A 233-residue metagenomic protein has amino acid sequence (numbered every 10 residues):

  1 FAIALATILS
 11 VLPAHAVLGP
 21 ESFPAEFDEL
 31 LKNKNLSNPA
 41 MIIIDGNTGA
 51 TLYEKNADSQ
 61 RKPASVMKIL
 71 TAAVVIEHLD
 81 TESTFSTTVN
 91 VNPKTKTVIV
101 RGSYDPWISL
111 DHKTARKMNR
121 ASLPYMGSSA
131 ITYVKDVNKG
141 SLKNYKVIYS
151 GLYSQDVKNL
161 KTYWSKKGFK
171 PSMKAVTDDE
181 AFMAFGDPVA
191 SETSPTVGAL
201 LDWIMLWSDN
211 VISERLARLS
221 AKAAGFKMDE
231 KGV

Functional and structural regions predicted by a protein language model:
A2-S10: Bacterial N-terminal signal peptides
A14-Q60, T81-E82, S129-S141: Beta-lactamase-like hydrolase cores
L36-P39, N56-D58, A64-M67, E82-T84 (+4 more regions): Extracytoplasmic
D45-N47, S59, M67, V89-P93 (+4 more regions): A mature extracytoplasmic/lumenal domain signature
G49, P63-T81, L160, W164 (+1 more regions): Active-site SXXK
H78-K94, P171-D178: Short, well-structured active-site flanking segments
V89-V91, T95-N138, L142-Y153: A generic, well-ordered mixed alpha/beta core segment in the N-terminal half of proteins
S128-V233: A small/polar active-site loop signature that marks catalytic segments
